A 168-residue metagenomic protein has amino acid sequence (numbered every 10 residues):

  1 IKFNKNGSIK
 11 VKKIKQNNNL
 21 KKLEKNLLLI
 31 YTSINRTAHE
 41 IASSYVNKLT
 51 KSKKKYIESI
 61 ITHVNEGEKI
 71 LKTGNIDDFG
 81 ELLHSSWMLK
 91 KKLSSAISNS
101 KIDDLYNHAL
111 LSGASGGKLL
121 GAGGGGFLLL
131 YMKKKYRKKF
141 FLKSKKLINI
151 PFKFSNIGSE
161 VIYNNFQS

Functional and structural regions predicted by a protein language model:
I1-K118, L129-S168: C-terminal nucleotide
G125: Glycine-rich active-site/cofactor-binding loop and its immediate structural neighborhood
